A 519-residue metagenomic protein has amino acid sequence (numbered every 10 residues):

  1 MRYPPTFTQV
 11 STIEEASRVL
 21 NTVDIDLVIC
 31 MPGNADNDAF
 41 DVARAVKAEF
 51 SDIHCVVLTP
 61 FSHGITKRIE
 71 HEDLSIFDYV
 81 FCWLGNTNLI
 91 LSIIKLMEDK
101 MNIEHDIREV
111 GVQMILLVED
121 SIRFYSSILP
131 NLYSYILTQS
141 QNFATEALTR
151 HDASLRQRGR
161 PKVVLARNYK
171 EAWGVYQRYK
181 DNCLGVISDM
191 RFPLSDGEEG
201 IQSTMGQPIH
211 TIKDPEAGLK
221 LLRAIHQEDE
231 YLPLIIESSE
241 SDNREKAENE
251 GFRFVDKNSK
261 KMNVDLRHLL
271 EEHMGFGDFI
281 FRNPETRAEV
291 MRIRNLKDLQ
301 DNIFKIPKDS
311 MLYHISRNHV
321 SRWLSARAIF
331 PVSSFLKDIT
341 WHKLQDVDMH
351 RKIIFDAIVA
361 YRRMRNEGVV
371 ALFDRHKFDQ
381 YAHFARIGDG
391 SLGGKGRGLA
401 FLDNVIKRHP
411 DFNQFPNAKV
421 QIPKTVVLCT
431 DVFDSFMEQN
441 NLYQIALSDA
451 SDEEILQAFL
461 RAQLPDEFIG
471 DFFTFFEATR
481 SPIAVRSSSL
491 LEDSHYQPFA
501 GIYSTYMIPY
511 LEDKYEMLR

Functional and structural regions predicted by a protein language model:
M1-T8, T12, D26, R44 (+8 more regions): Non-catalytic signal-transmission and effector/linker regions of two-component phosphorelay proteins
Y3-P4, Q9-S17, N21-C55, T59-E70 (+3 more regions): Conserved phosphotransfer microenvironments
D52-V56, Y79, M114, L232-I235 (+1 more regions): Proline-centered loop/turn at the N-terminus of a beta-strand
L58-P60, I236-E237, K257: Hydrophobic/aromatic residues positioned on beta-strands within the core alpha/beta folds
H63-K67, Y125-S126, D242-E245: Short, charged/polar "capping" segments at the starts of alpha-helices and the immediately preceding loops
I69-Y79, E248-V255: As written
D242-N366: Terminal, compositionally biased segments used for targeting/anchoring and flexible tails
R322, P331-R519: Nucleotide/phosphate-binding sheet-loop regions of phosphoryl- and nucleotidyl-transfer enzymes
